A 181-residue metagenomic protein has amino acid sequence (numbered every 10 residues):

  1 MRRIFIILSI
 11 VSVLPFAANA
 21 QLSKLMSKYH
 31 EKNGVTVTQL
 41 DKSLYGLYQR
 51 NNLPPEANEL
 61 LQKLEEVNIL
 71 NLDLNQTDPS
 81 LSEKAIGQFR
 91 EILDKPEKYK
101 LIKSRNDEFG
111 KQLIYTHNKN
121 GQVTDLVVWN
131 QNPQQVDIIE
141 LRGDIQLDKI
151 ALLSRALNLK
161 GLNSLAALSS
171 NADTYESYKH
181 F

Functional and structural regions predicted by a protein language model:
M1-M26: Bacterial Sec-dependent N-terminal signal peptides
A17, L60, G87, E91 (+3 more regions): Mature, folded catalytic cores of secreted/periplasmic enzymes
L22-F89: Early exported N-terminus immediately downstream of N-terminal targeting peptides
Y48-N51, L70-L74, E140, A151 (+2 more regions): Localized chelating/binding microdomains that coordinate divalent metal ions or stabilize phosphate-bearing
R50-N51, E83, G110, K119-Q122 (+1 more regions): Mature soluble domains of exported/periplasmic/lumenal proteins and thiol-rich metal-chelating peptides
V67, I92-Y99, L153-A156, K160: Structured segments of extracytoplasmic/periplasmic soluble domains in secreted or envelope-associated proteins
G87-Q146: Surface-exposed, polar helix/loop patches in the mature regions of secreted/periplasmic/lumenal proteins that form
L147-F181: C-terminal partner/receptor-binding element of secreted or periplasmic proteins
